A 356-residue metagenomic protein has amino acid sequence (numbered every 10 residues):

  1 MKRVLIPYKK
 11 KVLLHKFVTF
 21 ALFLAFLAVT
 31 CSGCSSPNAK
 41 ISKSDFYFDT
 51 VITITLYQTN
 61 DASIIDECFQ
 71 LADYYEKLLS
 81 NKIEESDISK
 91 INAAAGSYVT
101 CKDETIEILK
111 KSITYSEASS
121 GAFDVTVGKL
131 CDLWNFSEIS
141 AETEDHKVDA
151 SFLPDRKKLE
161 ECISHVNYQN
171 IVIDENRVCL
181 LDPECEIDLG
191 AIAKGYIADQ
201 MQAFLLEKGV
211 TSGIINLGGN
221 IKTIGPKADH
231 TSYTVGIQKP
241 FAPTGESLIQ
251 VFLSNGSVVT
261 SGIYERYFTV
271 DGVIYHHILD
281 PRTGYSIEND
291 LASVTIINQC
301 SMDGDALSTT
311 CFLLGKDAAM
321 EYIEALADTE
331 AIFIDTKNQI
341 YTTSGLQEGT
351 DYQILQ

Functional and structural regions predicted by a protein language model:
K2-Q356: Mature catalytic core of soluble alpha/beta enzymes
